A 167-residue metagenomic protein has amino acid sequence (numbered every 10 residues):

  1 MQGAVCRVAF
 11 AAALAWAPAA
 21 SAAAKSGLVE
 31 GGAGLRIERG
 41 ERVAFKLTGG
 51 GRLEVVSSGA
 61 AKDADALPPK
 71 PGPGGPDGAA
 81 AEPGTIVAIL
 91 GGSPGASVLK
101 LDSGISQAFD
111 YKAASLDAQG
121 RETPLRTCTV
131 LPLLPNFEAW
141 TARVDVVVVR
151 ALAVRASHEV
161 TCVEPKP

Functional and structural regions predicted by a protein language model:
M1-A9: Bacterial N-terminal signal peptides that target proteins for export
A17-A19: N-terminal signal peptide c-region/cleavage motif recognized by signal peptidases
A22-A96, P124, T141-P167: Membrane engagement elements in two modes
G95-V98, D110: Short, surface-exposed coil-to-beta transition loops
L101-Q107: Asparagine-centered strand-capping/turn motif at beta-strand->loop junctions
Y111-E122: Short acidic, flexible loop segments centered on an aromatic residue
P124-P135: Solvent-exposed serine/threonine-rich low-complexity stretches and specific carbohydrate-binding patches
